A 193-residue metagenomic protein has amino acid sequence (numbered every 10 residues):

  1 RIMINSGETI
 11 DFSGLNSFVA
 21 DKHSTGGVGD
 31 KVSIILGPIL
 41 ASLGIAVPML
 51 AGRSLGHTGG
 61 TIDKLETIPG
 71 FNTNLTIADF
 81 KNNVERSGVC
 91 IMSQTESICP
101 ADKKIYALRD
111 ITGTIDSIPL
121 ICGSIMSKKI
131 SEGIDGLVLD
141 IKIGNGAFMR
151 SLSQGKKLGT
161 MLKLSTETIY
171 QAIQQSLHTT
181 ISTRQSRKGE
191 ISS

Functional and structural regions predicted by a protein language model:
R1-V28: Acidic, glycine/proline-rich low-complexity segments that act as flexible tails and inter-domain linkers
T9, S13, L137, T168-T179: Flexible, glycine/charged-enriched surface loops at secondary-structure junctions
F18-H57: Glycine/serine-rich anion-binding loops at beta->alpha junctions that coordinate negatively charged ligand groups
D21, V47-A51, T73-T76, I91-Q94 (+2 more regions): General beta-strand structural signal in soluble alpha/beta enzymes
K64-C90, M161-I169: A glycine-rich helix N-cap at a beta->alpha junction
P69, K81-K157: Divalent-metal (Mg2+/Mn2+/Ca2+)-assisted nucleotide/phosphate chemistry catalytic cores
Q171, S176-S193: A glycine- and small/hydrophobic-rich beta-loop-beta segment that serves as a flexible "lid/hinge" or phosphate-binding
